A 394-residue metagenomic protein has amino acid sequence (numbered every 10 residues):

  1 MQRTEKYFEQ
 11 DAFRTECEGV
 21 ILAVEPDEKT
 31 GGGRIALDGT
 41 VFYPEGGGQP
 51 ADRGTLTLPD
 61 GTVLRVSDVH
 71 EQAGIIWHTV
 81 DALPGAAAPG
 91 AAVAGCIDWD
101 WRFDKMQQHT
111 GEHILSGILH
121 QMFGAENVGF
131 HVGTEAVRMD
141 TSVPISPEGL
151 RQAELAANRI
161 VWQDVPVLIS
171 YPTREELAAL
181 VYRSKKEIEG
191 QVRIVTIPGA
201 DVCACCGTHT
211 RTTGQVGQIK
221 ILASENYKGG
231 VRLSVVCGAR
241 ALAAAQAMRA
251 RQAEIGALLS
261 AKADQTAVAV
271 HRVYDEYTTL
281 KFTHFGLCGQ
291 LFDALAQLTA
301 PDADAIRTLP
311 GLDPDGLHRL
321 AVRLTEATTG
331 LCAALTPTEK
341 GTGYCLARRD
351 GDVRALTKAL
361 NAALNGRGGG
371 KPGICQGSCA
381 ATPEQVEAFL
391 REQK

Functional and structural regions predicted by a protein language model:
M1-K394: A glycine- and charged-residue-rich anion-binding loop/surface
